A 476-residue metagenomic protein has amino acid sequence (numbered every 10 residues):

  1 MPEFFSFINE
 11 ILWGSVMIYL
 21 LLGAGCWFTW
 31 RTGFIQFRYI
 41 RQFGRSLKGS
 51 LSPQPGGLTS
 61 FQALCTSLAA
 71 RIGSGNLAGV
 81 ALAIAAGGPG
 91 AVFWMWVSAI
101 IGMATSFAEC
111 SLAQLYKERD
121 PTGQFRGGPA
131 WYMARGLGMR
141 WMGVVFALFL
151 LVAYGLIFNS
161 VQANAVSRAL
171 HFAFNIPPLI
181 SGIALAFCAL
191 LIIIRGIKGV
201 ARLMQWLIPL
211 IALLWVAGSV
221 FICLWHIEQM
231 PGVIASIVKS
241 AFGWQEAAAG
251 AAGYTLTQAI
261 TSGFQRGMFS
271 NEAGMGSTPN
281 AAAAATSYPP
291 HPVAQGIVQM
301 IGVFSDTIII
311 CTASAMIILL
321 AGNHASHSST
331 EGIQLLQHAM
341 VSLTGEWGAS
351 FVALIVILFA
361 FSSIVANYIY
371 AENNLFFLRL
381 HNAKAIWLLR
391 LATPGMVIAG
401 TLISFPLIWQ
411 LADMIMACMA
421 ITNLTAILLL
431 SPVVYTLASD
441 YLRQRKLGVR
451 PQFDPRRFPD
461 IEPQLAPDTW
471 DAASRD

Functional and structural regions predicted by a protein language model:
M1-S74, I84-A91, G102, L428-R456 (+1 more regions): N-terminal alpha-helical transmembrane segments of multi-pass membrane transport and channel/translocase proteins
M17, T32-Q36, G75-V80, P89 (+6 more regions): Transmembrane helix-loop junctions in multi-pass membrane proteins
Y19-G23, G143-L151, F172-I197, L213-L214 (+2 more regions): Transmembrane alpha-helical segments of multi-pass small-molecule transport proteins
L20-W27, R31-G44, N164-L170, I176-V238 (+1 more regions): Membrane-interface loop-to-helix entry segments
W27-T29, S98-G123, P129-I193, I355-I364: Helix-loop-helix module between adjacent transmembrane segments
T29, F107-K117, V220-S236, W244 (+3 more regions): Extracellular/periplasmic helix-exit of transmembrane alpha-helices
F34-S60, L82-I84, G88-V92, W96 (+4 more regions): Flexible loop linkers connecting adjacent transmembrane helices in multi-pass alpha-helical membrane transporters
Q54-A86, L112-A130, A134, L151 (+1 more regions): Alpha-helical membrane segments and immediately flanking helix-loop junctions that form or couple to the substrate/ion
